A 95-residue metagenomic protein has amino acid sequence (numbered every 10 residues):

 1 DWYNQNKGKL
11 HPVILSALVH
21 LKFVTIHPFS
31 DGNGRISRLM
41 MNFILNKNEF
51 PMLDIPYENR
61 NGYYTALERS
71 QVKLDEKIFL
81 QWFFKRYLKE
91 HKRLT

Functional and structural regions predicted by a protein language model:
D1-P28: Helix-hairpin-helix/helix-loop-helix acidic hairpins
P12-L15, V19, R35-I36, M40 (+1 more regions): Residue-level detector of well-ordered alpha-helical segments, enriched for hydrophobic/aromatic packing positions
I26-R38: Glycine/serine-rich anion-binding loops at beta->alpha junctions that coordinate negatively charged ligand groups
M41-N48: Interfacial segments of multi-pass membrane proteins
M52-N59: Short beta-strand-centered segment that lines the nucleotide-binding/catalytic pocket of NTP-utilizing
N59-T95: Acidic, carboxylate-rich catalytic segments that either coordinate divalent cations
